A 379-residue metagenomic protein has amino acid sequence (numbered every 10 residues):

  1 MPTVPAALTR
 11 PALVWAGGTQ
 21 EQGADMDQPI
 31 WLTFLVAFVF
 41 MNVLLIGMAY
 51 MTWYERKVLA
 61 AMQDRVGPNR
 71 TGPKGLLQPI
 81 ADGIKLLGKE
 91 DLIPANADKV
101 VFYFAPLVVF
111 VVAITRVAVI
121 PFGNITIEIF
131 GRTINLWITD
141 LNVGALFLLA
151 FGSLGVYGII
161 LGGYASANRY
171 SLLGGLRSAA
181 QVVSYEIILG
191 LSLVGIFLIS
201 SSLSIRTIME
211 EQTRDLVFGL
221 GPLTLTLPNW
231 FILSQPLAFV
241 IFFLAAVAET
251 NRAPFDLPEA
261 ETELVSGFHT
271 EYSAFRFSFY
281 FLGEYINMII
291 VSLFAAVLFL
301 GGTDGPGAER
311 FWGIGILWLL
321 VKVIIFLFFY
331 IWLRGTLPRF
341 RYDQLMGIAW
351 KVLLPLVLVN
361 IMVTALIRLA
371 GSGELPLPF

Functional and structural regions predicted by a protein language model:
G23-F379: Selective transmembrane helix interface/packing segments
